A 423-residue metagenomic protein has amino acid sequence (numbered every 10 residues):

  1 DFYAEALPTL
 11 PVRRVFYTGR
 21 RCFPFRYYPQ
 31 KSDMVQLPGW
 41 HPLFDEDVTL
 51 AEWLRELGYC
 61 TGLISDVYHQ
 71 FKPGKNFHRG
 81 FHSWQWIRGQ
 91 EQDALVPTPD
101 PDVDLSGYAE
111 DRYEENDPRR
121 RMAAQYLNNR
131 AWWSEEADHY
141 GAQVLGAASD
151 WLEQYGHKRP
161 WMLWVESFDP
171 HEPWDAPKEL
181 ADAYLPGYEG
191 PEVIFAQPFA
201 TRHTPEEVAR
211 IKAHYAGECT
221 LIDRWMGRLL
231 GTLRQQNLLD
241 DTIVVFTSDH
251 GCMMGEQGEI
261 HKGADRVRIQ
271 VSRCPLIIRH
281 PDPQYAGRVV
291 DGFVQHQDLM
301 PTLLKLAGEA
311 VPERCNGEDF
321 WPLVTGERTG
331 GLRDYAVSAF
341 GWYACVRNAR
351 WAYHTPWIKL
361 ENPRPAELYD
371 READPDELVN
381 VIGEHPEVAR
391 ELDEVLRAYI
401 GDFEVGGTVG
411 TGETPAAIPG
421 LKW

Functional and structural regions predicted by a protein language model:
D1-V48, W53-I64, K72-W86: Active-site segment of extracytoplasmic enzymes that catalyze sulfate/phosphate-ester chemistry
P8, H41-D47, A209-L221, G263-C274 (+4 more regions): A short beta-strand-to-alpha-helix junction
P29-Q30, E52, E56, V67-H171: Formylglycine-dependent
H139-G156, I194-T242, A398-Y399: A long, amphipathic alpha-helix that forms part of the scaffold/cap immediately adjacent to metal-dependent active
G146-I211, M253: Active-site His/acidic residue clusters
P173-Y188, T232-R288, Q295: Histidine-centered active-site microenvironments of extracellular/periplasmic hydrolases and transferases
H250-E256, Q284-Y285, Q297-M300, K305-E367 (+5 more regions): C-terminal cap/loop subdomain of S1 sulfatases and analogous C-terminal strand-loop tails that border
V381-W423: Long, internal low-complexity/basic segments
